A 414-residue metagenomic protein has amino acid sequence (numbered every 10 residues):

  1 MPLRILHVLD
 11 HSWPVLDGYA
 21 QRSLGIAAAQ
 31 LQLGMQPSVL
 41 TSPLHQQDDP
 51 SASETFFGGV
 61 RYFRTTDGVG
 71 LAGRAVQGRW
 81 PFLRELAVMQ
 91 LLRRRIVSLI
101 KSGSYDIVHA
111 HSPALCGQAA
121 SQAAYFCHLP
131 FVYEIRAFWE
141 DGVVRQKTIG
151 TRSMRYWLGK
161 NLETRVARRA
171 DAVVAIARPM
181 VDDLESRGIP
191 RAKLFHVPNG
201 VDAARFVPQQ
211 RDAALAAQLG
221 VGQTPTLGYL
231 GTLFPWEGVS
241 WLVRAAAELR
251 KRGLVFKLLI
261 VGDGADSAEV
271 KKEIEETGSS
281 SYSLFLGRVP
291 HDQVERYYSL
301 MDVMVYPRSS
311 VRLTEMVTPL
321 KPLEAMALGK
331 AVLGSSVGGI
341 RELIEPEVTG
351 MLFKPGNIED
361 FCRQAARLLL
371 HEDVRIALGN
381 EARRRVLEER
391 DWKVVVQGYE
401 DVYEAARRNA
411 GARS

Functional and structural regions predicted by a protein language model:
M1-R61, G411: N-terminal subdomain of nucleotide-sugar transferases
L6-V8, V221-A246: Conserved donor-binding/catalytic core segment of Leloir-type glycosyltransferases
S53, V207-V221: A short helix/loop element that forms part of the nucleotide-sugar donor recognition site in Leloir-type
P179, G200: Carbohydrate-associated surface elements
A268-E295: Nucleotide-activated donor-binding/catalytic signature segment of Leloir-type glycosyltransferases, i.e., the conserved
M304-Y306, E324-A327, A331-G334, I344: Short hydrophobic beta-strand element within catalytic cores of glycosyltransferases and related nucleotide-activated
P346-E347, M351-I358, R367-D373: Conserved acidic donor-binding segment of nucleotide-sugar-dependent glycosyltransferases
D360, R367, V374-E389, G398-D401: A short, well-ordered alpha-helix in the C-terminal region of glycosyltransferases
